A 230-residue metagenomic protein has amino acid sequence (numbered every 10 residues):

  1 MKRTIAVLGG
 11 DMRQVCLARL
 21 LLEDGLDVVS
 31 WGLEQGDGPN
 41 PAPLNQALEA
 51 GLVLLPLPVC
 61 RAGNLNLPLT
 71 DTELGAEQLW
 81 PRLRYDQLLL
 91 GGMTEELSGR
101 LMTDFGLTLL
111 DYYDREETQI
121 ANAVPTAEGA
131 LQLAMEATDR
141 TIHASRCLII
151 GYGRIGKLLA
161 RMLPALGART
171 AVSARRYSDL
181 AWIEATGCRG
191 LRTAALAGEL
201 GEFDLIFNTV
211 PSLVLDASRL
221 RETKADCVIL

Functional and structural regions predicted by a protein language model:
M1-I5: Extreme N-terminal starter segment of soluble prokaryotic enzymes
A6-C16, L21, H143-P164: Glycine-rich adenosine-cofactor-binding loop
D11, E34, M93-E95, R175-R176: Residues in the short beta-alpha loop(s) of Rossmann-like NAD(P)-binding domains
D24-G38, L166-T186: NAD(P)-binding Rossmann-fold cofactor-contacting core
G36-G38, G99-D104, D179-T186, L200 (+1 more regions): Short loop/helix-cap segments at secondary-structure boundaries that form the rim of catalytic
L54-A144: Glycine/serine-rich phosphate-binding loop and adjoining beta1-alpha1 elements at the start of nucleotide-handling
P56, Y112-R115, E136, K157 (+6 more regions): Conserved mixed alpha/beta catalytic, RNA-binding, or beta-rich assembly cores of soluble enzyme, regulatory
P58-R61, E73-D86, I183-L230: Rossmann-like adenosine-cofactor binding region
